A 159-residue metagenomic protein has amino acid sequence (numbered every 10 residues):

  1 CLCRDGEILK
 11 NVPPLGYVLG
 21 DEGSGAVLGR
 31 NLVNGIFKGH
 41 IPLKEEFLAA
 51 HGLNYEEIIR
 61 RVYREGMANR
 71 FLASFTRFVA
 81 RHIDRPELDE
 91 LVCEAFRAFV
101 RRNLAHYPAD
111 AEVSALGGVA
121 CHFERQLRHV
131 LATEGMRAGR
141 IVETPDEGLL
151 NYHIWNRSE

Functional and structural regions predicted by a protein language model:
C1-E45: Phosphate-binding/catalytic loop of phosphoryl-transfer enzymes
V33-E159: ATP-binding/phosphotransfer module of carbohydrate and carboxylate kinases, centering on a glycine-rich
